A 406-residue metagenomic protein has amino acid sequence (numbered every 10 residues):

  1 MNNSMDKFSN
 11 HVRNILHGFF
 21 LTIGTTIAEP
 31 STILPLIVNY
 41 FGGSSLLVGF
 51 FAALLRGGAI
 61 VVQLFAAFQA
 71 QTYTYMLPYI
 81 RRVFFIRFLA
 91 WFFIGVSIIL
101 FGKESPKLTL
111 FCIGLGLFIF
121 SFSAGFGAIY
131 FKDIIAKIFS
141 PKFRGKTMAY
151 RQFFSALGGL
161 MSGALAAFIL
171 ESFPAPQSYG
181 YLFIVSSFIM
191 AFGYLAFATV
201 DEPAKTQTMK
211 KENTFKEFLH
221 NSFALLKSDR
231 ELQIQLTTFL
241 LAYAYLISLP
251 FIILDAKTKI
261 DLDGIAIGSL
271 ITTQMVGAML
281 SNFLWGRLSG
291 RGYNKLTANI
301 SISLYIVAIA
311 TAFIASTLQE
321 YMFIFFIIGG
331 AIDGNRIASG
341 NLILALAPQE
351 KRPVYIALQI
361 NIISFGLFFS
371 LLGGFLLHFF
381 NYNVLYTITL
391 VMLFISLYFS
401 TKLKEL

Functional and structural regions predicted by a protein language model:
M1-F8, A204-T237: Juxtamembrane intracellular "pre-TM" segments in multi-pass secondary transporters
M1-V61, A66, A70, L77 (+3 more regions): Helix-loop boundary and gating motifs at the non-cytosolic
P35-Y40, F68-T72, G95-E104, G159-Y181 (+1 more regions): Transmembrane alpha-helix termini and helix-breaking/packing motifs in multi-pass membrane transporters
S45-L46, P141-Y150, G264-I265, Q349-Q359: Loop-to-transmembrane helix entry/capping segments in MFS-fold secondary transporters and related SLC/MFSD carriers
V62-P78, L170, L280-Y293, L377-H378: Helix-to-loop junctions at the C-terminal end of transmembrane segments in multipass secondary transporters
P78-V96, L296-T311, L390: Structural signature of the two symmetry-related core transmembrane helices
V96-L115, F313-F325: Helix-loop junctions at membrane interfaces in 12-TM secondary transporters
A124-F139, G334-A347: Intracellular juxtamembrane helix-capping segments at the cytosolic ends of symmetry-related transmembrane helices
